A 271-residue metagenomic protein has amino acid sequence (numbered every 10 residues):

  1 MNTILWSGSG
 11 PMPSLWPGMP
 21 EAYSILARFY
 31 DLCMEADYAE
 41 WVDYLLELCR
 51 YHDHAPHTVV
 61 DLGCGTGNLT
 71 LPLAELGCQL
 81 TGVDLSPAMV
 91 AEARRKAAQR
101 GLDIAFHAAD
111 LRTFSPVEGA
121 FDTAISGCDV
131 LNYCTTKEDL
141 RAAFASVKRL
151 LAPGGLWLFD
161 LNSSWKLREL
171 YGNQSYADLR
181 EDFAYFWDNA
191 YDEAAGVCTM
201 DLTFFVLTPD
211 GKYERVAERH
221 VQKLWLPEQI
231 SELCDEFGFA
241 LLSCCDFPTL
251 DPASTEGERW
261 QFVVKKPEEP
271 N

Functional and structural regions predicted by a protein language model:
W6, P13-H57: Conserved class I S-adenosyl-L-methionine
G63-G67: Class I SAM-dependent methyltransferase "Motif I" SAM/SAH-binding loop
N68-T113: Class I SAM-dependent methyltransferase SAM/SAH-binding core
P116-T123: A short acidic, Gly/Pro-enriched loop at the edge of an enzyme's catalytic core that lines a small-molecule cofactor
G127-D129: Residues lining the SAM
R141-P153: A short glycine-rich, Lys/Arg-flanked "PGG" loop and its adjoining helix->strand segment in the class I
L158-E232: SAM-dependent methyltransferase
V221-N271: C-terminal lobe and adjacent flexible extensions of AdoMet/dcAdoMet transferase-like proteins
